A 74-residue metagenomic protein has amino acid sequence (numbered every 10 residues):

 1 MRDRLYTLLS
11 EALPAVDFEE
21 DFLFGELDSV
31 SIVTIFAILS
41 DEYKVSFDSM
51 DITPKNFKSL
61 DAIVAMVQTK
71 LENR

Functional and structural regions predicted by a protein language model:
M1-D17, Q68-R74: Thiotemplate assembly-line natural product biosynthesis machinery
F22-L23: A short helix-loop-helix "switch/interaction" segment in the helical subdomain of ASCE P-loop NTPases
S29: Catalytic nucleophile serine of serine hydrolases, specifically the conserved "nucleophile elbow" pentapeptide
V33: Conserved catalytic core of two-component sensor histidine kinases
D51-A62: AMP-binding/adenylate-forming catalytic domain of the ANL superfamily
